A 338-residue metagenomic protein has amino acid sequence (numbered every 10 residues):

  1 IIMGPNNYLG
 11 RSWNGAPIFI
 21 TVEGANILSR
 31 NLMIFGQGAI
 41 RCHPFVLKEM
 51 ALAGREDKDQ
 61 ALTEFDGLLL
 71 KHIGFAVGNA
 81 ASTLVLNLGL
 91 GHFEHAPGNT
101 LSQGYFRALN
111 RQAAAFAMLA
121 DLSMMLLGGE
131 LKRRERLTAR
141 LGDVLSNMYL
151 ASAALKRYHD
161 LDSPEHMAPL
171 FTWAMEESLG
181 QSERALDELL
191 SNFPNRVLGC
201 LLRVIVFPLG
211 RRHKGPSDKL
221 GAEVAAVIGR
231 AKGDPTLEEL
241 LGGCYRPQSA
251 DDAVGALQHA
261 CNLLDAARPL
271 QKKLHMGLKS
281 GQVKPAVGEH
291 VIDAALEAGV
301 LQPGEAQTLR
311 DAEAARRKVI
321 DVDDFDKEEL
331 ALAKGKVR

Functional and structural regions predicted by a protein language model:
I1-R338: Flavin-dependent oxidoreductase catalytic core characteristic of acyl-CoA dehydrogenase/oxidase-like enzymes
